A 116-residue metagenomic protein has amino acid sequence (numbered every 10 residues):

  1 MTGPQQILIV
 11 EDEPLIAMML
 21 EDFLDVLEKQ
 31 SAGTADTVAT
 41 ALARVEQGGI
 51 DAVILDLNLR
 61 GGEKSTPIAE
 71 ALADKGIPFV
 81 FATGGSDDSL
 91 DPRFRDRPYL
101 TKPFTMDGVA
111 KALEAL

Functional and structural regions predicted by a protein language model:
M1-Q6, A39, T105-L116: Non-catalytic signal-transmission and effector/linker regions of two-component phosphorelay proteins
E11: Conserved acidic carboxylate
P14-G33: Two-component/phosphorelay signaling modules centered on CheY-like receiver
T34-A52: Acidic, metal-coordinating helix/loop segments flanking the phosphotransfer/catalytic sites of two-component signaling
L55-A73: Conserved phosphotransfer microenvironments
A82-T83: Hydrophobic/aromatic residues positioned on beta-strands within the core alpha/beta folds
R97-P98: Conserved phosphoryl-transfer motifs of two-component systems
K102: A Lys-centered signature of the CheY-like receiver
